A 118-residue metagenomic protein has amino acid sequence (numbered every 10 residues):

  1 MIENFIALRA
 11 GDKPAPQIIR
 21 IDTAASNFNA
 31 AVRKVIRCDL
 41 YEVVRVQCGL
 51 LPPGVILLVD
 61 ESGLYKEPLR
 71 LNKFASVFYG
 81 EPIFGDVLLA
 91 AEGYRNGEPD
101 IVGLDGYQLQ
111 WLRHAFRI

Functional and structural regions predicted by a protein language model:
M1-I118: Domain-length accessory/inserted modules outside core catalytic folds
